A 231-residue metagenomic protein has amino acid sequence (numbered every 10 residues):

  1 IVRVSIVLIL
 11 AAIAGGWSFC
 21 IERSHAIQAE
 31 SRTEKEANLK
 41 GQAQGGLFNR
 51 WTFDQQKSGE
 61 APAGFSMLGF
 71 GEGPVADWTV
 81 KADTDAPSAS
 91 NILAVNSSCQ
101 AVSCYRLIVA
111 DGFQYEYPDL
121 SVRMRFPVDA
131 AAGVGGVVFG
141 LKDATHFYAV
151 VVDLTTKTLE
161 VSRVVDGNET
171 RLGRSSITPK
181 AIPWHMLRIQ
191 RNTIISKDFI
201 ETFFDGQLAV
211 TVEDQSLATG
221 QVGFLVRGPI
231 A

Functional and structural regions predicted by a protein language model:
I6-G16: Bacterial N-terminal signal peptides
W17-R32: Signal peptide processing junction and immediate N-terminal pro/mature segment of secreted/exported proteins
S31-F70: Extracellular carbohydrate-recognition regions
F53, V122, P183-V212: Carbohydrate-binding surfaces in secreted/extracellular proteins
E60-L93, C104: Extracellular glycan-recognition surfaces and repeat-rich motifs
N96-E160: Secretory/extracellular carbohydrate-interaction modules and structurally similar beta-sandwich "look-alikes"
V165-M186: Short, aromatic/His-centered strand-loop micro-motif at the edge of beta-sheets
T211-A231: Flexible glycan-contacting loops in extracellular carbohydrate-active proteins
